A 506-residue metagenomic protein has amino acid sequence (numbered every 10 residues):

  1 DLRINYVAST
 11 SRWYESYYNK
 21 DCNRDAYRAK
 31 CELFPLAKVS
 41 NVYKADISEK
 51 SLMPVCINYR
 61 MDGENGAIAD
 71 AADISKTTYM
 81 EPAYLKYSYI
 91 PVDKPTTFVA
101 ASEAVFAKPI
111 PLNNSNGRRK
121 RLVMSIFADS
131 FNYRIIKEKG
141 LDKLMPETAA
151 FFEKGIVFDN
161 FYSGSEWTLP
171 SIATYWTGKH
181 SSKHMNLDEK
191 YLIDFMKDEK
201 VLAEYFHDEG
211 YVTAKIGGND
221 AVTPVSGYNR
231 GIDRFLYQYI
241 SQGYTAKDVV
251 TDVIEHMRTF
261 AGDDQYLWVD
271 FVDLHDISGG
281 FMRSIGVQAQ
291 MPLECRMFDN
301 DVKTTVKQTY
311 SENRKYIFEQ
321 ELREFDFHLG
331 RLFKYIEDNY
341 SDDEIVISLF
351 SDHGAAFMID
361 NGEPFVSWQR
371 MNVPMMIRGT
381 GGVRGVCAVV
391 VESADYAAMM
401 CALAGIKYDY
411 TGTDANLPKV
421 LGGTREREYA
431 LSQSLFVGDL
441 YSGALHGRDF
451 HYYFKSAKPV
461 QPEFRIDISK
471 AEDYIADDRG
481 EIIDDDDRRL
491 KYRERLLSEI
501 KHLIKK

Functional and structural regions predicted by a protein language model:
D1-K506: Catalytic domains that recognize anionic headgroups
